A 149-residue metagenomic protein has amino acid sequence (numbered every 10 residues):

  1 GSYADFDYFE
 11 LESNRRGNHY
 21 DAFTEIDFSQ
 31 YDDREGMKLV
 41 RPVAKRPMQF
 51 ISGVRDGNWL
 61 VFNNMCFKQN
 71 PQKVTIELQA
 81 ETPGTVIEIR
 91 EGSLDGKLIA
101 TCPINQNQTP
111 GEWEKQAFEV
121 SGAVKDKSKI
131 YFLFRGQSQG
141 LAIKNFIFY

Functional and structural regions predicted by a protein language model:
G1-A4, F9, N14-Y149: Extracytoplasmic
